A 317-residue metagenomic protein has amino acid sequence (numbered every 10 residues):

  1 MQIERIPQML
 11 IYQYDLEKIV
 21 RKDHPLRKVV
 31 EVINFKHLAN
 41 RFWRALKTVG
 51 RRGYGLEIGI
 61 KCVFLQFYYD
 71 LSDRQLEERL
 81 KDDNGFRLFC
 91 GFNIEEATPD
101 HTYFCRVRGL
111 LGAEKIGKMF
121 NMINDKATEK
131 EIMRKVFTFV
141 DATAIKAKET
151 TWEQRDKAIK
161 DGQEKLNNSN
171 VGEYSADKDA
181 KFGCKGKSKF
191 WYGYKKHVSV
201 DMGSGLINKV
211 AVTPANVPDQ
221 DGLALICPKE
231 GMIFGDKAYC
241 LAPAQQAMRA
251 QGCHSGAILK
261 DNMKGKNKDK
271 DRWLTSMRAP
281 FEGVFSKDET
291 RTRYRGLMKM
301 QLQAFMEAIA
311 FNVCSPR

Functional and structural regions predicted by a protein language model:
M1-F35: Charged, often Cys/His-bearing segments associated with DNA-binding zinc-finger transcription factors
K22-F64, Y68: Basic, short loop/linker segments at the boundary and entry of helix-turn-helix/winged-helix-like folds
V49-E57, S188-K189, R295-A304: Structural motif
R52-I116: Short, positively charged, Gly/Tyr-enriched micro-motifs that form contact patches at catalytic or ligand/partner
Y69-Q75, L206, R291-T292, V313-R317: Short helix-capping/linker segments at secondary-structure and domain boundaries
R74, E78-K81, P99-A250, K260 (+1 more regions): Polybasic low-complexity intrinsically disordered regions
K157-K160, P228, M232, K237-F305: Helix-centered, glycine/charged polyanion-binding patches within enzymatic domains that contact phosphate-containing
M300-Q303, E307-R317: Charge-patterned, long linear interaction tracts outside catalytic cores
